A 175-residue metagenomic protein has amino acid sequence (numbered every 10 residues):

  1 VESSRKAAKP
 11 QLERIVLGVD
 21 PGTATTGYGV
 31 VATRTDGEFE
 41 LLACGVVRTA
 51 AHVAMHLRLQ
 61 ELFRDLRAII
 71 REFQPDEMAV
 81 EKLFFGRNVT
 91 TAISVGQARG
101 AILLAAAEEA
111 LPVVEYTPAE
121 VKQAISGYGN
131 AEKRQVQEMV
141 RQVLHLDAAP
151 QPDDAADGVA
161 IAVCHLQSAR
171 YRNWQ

Functional and structural regions predicted by a protein language model:
V1-Q175: Phosphate- and other anionic-substrate recognition elements at nucleic-acid/protein interfaces
